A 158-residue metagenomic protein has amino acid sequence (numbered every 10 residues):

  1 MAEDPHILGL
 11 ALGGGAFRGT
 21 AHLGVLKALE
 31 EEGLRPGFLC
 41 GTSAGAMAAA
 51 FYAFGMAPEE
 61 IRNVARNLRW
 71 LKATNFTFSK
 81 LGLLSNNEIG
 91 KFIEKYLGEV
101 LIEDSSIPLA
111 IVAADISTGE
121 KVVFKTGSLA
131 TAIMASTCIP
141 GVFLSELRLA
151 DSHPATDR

Functional and structural regions predicted by a protein language model:
M1-T42, A50-R158: Patatin-like phospholipase
